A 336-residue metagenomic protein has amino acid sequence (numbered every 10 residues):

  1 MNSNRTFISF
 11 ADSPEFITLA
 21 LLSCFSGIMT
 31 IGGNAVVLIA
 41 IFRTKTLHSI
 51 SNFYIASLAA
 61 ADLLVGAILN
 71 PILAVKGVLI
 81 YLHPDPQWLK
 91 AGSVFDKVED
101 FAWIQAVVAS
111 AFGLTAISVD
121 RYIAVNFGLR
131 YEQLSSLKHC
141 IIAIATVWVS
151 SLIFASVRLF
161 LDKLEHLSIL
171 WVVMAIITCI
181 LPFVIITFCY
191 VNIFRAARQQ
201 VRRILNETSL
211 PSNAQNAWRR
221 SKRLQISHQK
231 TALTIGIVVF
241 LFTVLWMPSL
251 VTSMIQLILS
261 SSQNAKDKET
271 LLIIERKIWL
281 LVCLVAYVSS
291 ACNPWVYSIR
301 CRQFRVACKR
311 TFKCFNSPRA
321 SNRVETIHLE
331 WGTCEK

Functional and structural regions predicted by a protein language model:
M1-F7, Q199-L233, N264-L271, R302-K336: Intrinsically disordered regulatory tails of 7TM GPCRs
M1-G32, V36, G77, I273-I274: Extracellular N-terminal segment of 7TM GPCRs
S13-C24, I50-I117, A124-F127, E165 (+1 more regions): Extracellular TM2-ECL1-early TM3 structural module of rhodopsin-like
S23-G27, L64-P84, W103, V107-A111 (+4 more regions): Helix-to-loop junction signature of class
S26-M29, S57-N70, H139-A155, T178-F183 (+2 more regions): Alpha-helical transmembrane segments of multi-pass membrane proteins
L64, V75-L79, A102, A106-A116 (+2 more regions): Fourth transmembrane helix
G113-V125, V173-S212, A232-S260, V296-S298: Class A (rhodopsin-like) GPCR signature focused on the TM5-ICL3 interface and adjacent 7TM helical core
I185-I186, L233, V239-M254, K277-W331: Seventh transmembrane helix
